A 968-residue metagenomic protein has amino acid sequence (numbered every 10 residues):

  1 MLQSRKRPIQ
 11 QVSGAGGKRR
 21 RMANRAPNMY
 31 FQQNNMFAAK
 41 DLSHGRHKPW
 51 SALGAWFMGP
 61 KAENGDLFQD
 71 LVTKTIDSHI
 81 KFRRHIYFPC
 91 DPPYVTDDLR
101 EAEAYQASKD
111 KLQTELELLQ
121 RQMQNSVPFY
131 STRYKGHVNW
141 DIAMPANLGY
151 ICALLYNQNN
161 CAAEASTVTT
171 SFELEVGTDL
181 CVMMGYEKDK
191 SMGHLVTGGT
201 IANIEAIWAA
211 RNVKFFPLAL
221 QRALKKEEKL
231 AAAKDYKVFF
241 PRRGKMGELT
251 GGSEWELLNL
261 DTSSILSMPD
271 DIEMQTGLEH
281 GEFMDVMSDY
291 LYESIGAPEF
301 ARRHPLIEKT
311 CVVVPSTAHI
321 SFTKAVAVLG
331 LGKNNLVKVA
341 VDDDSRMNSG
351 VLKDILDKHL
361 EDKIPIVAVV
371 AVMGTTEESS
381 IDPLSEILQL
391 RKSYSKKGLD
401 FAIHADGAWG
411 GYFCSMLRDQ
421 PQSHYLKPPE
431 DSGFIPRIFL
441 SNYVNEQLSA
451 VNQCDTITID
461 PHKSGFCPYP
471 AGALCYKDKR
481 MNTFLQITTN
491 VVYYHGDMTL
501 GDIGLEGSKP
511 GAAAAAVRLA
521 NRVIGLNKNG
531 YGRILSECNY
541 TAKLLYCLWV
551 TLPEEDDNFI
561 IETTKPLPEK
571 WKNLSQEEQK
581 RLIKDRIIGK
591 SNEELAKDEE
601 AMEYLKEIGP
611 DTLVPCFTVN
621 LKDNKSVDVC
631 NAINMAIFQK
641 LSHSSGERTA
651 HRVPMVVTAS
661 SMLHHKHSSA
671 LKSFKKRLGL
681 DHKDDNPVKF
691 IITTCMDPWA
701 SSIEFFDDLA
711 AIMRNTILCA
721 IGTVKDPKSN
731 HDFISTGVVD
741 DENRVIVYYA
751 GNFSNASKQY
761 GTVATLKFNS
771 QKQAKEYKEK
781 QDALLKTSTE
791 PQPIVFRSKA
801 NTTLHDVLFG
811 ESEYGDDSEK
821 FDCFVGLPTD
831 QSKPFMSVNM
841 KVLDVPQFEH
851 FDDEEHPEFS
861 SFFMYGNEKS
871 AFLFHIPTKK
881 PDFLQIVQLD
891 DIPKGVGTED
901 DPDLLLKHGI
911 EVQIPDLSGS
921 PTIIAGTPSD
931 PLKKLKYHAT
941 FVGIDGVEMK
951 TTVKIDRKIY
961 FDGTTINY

Functional and structural regions predicted by a protein language model:
R5-R7, K18-R21: Positively charged, lysine/arginine-rich intrinsically disordered segments
N24-S191, I201, K214-D235, F239-M284 (+6 more regions): N-terminal entrance/gating region of PLP-dependent enzymes' catalytic architecture
I142-L155, E173-K188, V328-G330, L360-P365 (+4 more regions): Active-site-adjacent bridging/hinge elements
L154-E164, E187-L195, H304-K309, N334-V341 (+5 more regions): Glycine- and acidic
G198, A202, A209-R480: Conserved PLP-enzyme active-site core in the AAT-like
V313, A318, L329, K358 (+4 more regions): Nucleic-acid-interacting cores, centered on viral/eukaryotic replication and modification enzymes
G374-E377, H404-L417, S661-S668, F733-Y748: Short, conserved secondary-structure transition motifs
S379, M416, P428-L613, F617-D628 (+1 more regions): Active-site C-terminal subdomain of aminotransferase-like
